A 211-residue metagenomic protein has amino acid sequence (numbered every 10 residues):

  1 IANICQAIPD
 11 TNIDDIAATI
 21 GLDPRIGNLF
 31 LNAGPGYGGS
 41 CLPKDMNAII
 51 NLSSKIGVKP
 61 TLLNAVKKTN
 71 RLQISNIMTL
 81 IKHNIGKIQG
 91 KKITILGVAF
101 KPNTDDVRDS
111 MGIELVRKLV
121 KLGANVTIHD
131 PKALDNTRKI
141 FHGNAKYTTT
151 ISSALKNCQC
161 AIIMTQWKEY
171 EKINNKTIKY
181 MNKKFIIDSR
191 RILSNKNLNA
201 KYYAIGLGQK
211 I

Functional and structural regions predicted by a protein language model:
A2-I211: Structural/interface elements that position substrates and couple domains in central-metabolism enzymes
